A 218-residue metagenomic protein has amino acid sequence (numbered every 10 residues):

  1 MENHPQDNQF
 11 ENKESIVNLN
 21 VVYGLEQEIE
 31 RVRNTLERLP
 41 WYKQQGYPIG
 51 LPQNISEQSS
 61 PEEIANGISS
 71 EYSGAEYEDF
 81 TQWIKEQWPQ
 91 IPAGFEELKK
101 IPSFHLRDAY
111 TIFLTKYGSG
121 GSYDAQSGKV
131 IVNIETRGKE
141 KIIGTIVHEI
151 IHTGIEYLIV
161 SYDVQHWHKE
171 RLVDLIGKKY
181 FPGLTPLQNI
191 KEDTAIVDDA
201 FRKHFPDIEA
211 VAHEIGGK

Functional and structural regions predicted by a protein language model:
M1-E86: N-terminal low-structure segments adjacent to metalloprotease catalytic domains across cellular compartments
K13-N18, V22-L25, I159-R202: Post-HExxH zinc-binding segment in Zn-dependent metallohydrolases
N20-V22, T115, E135: A structural detector for beta-sheet-dominated domains
G67-S127, K139, K179-N189: Auxiliary, metal-adjacent structural segments of Zn-dependent hydrolase domains
I131-I146, V164: Short pre-active-site segment immediately N-terminal to the catalytic Zn-binding motif
G144-Y157: Active-site recognition of the HExxH zinc-binding catalytic motif
F201-K218: Acidic, carboxylate-rich catalytic segments that either coordinate divalent cations
